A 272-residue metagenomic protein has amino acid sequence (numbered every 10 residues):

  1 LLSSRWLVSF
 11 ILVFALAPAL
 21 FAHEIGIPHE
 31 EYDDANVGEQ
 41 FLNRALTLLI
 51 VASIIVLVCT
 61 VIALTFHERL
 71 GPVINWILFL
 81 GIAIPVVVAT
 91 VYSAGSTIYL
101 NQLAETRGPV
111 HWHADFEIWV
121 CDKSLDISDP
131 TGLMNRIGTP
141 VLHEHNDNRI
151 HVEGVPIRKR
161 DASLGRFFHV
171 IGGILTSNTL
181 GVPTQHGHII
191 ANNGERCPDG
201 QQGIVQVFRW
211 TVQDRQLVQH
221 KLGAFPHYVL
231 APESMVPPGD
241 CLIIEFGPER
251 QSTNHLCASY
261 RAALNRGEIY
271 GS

Functional and structural regions predicted by a protein language model:
L1-H23: N-terminal secretory/membrane targeting signals
A22-S272: Ubiquitin-like/PB1-type beta-grasp interaction modules and other compact soluble beta-rich domains
